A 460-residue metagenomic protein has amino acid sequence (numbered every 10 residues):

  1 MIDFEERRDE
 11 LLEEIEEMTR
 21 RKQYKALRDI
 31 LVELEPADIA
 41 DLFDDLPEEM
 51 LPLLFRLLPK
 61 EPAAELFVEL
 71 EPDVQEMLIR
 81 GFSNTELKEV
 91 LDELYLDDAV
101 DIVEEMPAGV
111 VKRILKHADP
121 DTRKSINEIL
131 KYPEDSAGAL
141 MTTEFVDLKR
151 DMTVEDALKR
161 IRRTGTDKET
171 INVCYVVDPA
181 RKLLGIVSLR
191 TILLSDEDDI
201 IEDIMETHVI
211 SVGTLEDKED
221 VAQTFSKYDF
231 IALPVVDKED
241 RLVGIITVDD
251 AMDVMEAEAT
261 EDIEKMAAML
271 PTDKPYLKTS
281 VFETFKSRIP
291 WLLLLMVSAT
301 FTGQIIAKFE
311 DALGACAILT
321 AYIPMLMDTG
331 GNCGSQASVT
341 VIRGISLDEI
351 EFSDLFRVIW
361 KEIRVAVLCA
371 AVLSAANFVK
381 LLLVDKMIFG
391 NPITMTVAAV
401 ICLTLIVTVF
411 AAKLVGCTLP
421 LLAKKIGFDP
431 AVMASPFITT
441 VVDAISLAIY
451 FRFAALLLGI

Functional and structural regions predicted by a protein language model:
M1-L270: Hydrophobic packing positions in regular secondary-structure scaffolds
Y24, T143, G185-I186, M205-T207 (+6 more regions): A short, structure-level motif marking secondary-structure boundaries and short turns
A99-E105, T214-D220, T247, K361 (+3 more regions): Short, highly charged low-complexity linear segments
V110, S125, L405-F410, A444: Mid-bilayer segments of alpha-helical transmembrane spans in multi-pass integral membrane proteins that mediate
E128, V221, I318, S446-L447: A general marker of short, structured functional hotspots
D151, E261-L414, T418-V441, I449-I460: Alpha-helical transmembrane segments and their membrane-interface boundaries that form or gate the permeation pathway
K238, D250-A251, T329, P430 (+1 more regions): Generic detector of well-ordered alpha-helical packing
